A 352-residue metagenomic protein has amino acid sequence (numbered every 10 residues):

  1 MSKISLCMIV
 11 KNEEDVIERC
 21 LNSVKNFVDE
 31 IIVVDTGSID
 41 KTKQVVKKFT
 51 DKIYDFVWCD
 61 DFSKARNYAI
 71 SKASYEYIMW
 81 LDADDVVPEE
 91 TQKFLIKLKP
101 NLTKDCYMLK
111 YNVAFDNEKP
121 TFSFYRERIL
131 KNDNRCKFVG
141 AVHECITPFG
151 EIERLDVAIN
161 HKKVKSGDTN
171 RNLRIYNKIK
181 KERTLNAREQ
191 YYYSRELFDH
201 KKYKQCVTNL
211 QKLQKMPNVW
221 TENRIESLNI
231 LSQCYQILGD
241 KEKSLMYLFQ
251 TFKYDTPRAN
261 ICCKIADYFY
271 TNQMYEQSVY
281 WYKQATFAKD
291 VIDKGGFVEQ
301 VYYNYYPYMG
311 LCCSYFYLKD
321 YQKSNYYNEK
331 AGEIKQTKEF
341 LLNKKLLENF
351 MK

Functional and structural regions predicted by a protein language model:
S2, S63-I70, V87-K212, N218: Catalytic-site signature of metal-activated, phosphate-bearing donor transferases, centered on the GT-A/GT-A-like
S2-S5, E30: Cell-envelope/extracellular polymer assembly enzymes that use nucleotide-activated donors
C7-F27: Short, well-formed alpha-helical segments that are part of the catalytic scaffolds of diverse glycosyltransferases
D15-E18, D40-F49, E90-T91: Acidic helix N-cap motif at the loop->helix transition within catalytic regions of sugar-transfer enzymes
S23, D35-V45, W58, D82 (+1 more regions): A conserved acidic beta->alpha catalytic loop
Q44-Y68, K72: Conserved donor nucleotide-binding strand/loop of the catalytic core
I78: Short aromatic/hydrophobic "clamp" motif used to bind/position activated sugar donors
